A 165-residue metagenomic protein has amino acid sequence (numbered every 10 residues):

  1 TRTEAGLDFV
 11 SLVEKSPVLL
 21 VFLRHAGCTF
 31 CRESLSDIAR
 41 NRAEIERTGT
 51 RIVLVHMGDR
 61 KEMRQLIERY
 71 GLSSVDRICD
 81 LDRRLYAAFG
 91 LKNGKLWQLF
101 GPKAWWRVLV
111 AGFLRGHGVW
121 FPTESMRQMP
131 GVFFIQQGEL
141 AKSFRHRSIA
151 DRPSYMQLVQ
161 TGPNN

Functional and structural regions predicted by a protein language model:
T1-T3, I135-Q136: Short, acidic, Ser/Thr-enriched surface-loop or helix-capping motifs
T3-F9: A short, well-ordered alpha-helical element
G6, K15-S16, G49, S74 (+1 more regions): A structure-centric signal for secondary-structure junctions around beta-strands
F9-A39, R51: Short active-site neighborhood of thiol/selenol oxidoreductases, capturing the structured segment around
L23, H56, Q136: Short beta-strand/turn micro-motifs composed of small residues that flank or help shape donor/cofactor-binding pockets
S34-A88: Structural microenvironment flanking redox-active thiols in thiol-disulfide oxidoreductases
I67, S73-D76, D80-A150: Thiol/selenol-based redox catalytic cores and closely related redox-interacting motifs
A150-N164: A short, polar/charged loop-to-alpha-helix boundary motif
